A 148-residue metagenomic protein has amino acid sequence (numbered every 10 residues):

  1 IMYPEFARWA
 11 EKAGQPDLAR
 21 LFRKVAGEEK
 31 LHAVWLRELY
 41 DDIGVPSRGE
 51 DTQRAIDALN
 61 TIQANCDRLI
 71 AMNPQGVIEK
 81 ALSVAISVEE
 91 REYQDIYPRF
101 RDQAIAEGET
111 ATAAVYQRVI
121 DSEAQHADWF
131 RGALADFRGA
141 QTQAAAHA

Functional and structural regions predicted by a protein language model:
I1-A148: Non-heme di-metal
